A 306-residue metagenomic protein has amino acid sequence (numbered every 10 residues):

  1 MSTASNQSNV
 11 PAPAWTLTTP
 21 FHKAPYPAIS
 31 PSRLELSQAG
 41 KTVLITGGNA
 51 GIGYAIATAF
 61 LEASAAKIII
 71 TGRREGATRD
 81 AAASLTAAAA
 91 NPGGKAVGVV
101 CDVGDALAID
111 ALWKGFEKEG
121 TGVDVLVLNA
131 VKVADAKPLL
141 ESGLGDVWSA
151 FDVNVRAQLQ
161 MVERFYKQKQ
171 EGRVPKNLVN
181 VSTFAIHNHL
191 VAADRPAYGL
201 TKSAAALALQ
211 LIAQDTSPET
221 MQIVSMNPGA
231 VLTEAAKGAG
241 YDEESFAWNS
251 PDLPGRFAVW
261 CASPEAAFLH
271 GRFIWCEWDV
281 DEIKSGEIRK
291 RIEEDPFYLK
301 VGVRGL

Functional and structural regions predicted by a protein language model:
N6-N9, P13, P20, S225 (+1 more regions): C-terminal helical subdomain
N49-A50, R74: Conserved glycine-rich cofactor-binding loop
A65-A81: Conserved glycine-rich Rossmann-like NAD(P)H-binding loop of the short-chain dehydrogenase/reductase
A88-L107: Rossmann-fold cofactor-recognition segment
N129-A136: Conserved NAD(P)H cofactor-binding loop of Rossmann-fold oxidoreductase domains
K132, L144, Q170-P218, G229-V231: Catalytic loop of short-chain dehydrogenase/reductase
K137-L139, D146-W148: Substrate-binding pocket helix/loop in short-chain dehydrogenase/reductase
